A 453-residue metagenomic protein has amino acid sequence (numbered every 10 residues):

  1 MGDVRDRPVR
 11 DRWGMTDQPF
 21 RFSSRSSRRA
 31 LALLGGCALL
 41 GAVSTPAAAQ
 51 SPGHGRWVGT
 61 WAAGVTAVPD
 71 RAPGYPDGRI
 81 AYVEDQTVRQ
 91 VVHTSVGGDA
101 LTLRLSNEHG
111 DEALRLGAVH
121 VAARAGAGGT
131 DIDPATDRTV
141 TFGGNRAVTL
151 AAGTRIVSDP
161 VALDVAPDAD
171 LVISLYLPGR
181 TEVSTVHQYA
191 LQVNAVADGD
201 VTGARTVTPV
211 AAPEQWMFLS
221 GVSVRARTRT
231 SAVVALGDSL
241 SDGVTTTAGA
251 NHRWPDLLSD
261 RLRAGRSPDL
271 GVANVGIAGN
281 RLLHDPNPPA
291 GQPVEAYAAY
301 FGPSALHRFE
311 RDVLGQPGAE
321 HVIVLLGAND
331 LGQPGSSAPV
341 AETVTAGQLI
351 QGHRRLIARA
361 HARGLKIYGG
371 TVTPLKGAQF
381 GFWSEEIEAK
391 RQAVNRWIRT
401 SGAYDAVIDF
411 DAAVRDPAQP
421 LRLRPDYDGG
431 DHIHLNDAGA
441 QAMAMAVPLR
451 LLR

Functional and structural regions predicted by a protein language model:
M1-S26: N-terminal secretory signal peptides that target proteins for export/translocation
D11-M15, P19, L33-L236, D242-A250 (+1 more regions): N-terminal secretory targeting modules
S27-L33: N-terminal export leaders
W61, E84-Q90, A113, V119-G128 (+5 more regions): Conserved SGNH/GDSL esterase-like catalytic core that processes O-acyl groups on lipids and polysaccharides
S106, Y176, L236-S239, N274-N280 (+4 more regions): Active-site-proximal beta-strand/loop segments in catalytic clefts of secreted hydrolases
R281, P289-P293, G302, G332 (+1 more regions): Catalytic His-Asp segment of secreted/periplasmic serine-dependent ester chemistry enzymes
H353-H361: Surface-exposed amphipathic alpha-helices with a cationic face
